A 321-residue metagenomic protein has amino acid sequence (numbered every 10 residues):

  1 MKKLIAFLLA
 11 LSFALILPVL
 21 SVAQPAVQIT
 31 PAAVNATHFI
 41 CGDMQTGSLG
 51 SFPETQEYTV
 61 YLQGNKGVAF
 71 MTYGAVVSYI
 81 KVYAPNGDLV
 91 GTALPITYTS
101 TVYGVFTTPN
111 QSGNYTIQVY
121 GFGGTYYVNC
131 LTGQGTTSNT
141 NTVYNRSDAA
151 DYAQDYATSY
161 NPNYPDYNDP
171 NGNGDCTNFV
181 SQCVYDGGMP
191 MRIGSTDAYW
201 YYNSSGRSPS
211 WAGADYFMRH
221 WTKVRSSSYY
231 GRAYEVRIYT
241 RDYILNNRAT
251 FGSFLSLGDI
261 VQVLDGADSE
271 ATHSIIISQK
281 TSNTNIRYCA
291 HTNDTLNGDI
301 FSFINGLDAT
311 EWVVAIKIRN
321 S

Functional and structural regions predicted by a protein language model:
Q24-K66, T92, Y98, Q134-T137 (+1 more regions): Non-catalytic extracellular/lumenal accessory regions of secreted precursors
S48-L49, A75-T101: Surface-exposed beta-strand/loop patches in noncatalytic accessory domains and peripheral targeting/linker segments
Q56-Y58, Y115-G135: Edge beta-strands of jelly-roll/beta-sandwich modules across compartments, strongly enriched in secreted/luminal
G64-N65, T108-G121: Noncatalytic modules at the cell exterior or secretory-pathway interfaces, chiefly beta-strand-rich lectin/adhesion
T99-N110: Beta-sandwich interaction modules
T137-M218: N-terminal capping segments
Y201-R287: ...with weaker cross-activation on analogous glycine-rich loops/strands in unrelated enzymes
R287-N293, I300-S321: Low-complexity, Gly/Ser/Thr/Pro-rich intrinsically disordered linker/tail segments
